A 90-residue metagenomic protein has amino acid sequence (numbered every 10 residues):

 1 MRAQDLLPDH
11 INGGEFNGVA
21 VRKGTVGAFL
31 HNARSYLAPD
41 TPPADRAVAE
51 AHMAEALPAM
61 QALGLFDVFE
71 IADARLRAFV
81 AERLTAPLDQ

Functional and structural regions predicted by a protein language model:
M1-G13: Short acidic, Pro/Gly- and aromatic-enriched capping/linker segments at domain boundaries
F16, H31-N32, Y36, R75-A81: Hydrophobic alpha-helical segments
F16, V21-R22: Short, isolated positions in well-ordered beta-strands
V21, M53, L76-R77: A structural signal for the main folded, soluble domain(s) of proteins
K23-R46, H52, M60: Short, surface-exposed, low-complexity cationic segments
A59-Q90: Short, compact, well-ordered microdomains
